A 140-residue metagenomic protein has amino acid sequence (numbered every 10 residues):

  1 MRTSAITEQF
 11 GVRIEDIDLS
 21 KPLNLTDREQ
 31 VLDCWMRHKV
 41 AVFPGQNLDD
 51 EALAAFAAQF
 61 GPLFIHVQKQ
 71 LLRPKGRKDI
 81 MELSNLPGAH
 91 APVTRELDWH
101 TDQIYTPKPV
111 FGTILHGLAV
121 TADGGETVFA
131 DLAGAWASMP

Functional and structural regions predicted by a protein language model:
M1-P140: Non-heme Fe(II) oxygenase catalytic core, chiefly the N-lobe of the double-stranded beta-helix
